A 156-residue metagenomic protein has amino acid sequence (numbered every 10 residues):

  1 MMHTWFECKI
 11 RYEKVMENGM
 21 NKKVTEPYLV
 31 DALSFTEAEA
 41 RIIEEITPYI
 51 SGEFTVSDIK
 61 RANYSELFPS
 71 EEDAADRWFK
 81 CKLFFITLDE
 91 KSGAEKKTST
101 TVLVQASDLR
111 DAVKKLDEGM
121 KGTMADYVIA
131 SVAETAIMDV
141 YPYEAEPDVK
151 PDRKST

Functional and structural regions predicted by a protein language model:
M1-A40, F85: The feature marks the first
M1-V15, T47-C81: N-terminal segment of the canonical double-stranded RNA-binding domain
E13-D31, P48-S51, A94-V102, G122-M124 (+1 more regions): A cross-kingdom feature marking solvent-exposed beta-strand/loop segments within repeated, beta-rich binding/scaffold
S34-Y49, D108-K121: A short, charged, amphipathic alpha-helix used as a generic interaction element across diverse proteins
Y49-E71, G119-V140, E146-D148: Acidic, low-complexity intrinsically disordered segments
A62-M124: Short, solvent-exposed interaction modules
S155-T156: Conserved small/polar residues in nucleotide/adenosyl-binding loops
